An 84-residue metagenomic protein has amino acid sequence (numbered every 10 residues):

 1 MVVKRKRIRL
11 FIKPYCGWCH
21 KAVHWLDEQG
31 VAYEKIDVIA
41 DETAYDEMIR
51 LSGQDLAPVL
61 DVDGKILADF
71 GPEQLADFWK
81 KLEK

Functional and structural regions predicted by a protein language model:
M1-Q29: Local sequence-structure signature of Cys/Sec-based thiol-disulfide redox active-site neighborhoods
K13, G53, P72: ATP/adenylate-binding site constellation spanning eukaryotic-like Ser/Thr protein kinases, ABC-transporter
G17, A40, L67: Glycine-/small-residue-rich active-site loops that bind phosphorylated ligands and cofactors
G17, T43, Q74: Short alpha-helical
A32-Y45, D55: Thiol-based oxidoreductase modules, predominantly thioredoxin-like and allied folds used for disulfide exchange
S52-L60: Structural micro-motif
V62-K84: Non-catalytic, surface beta->alpha helical segment in thiol-disulfide oxidoreductase systems
